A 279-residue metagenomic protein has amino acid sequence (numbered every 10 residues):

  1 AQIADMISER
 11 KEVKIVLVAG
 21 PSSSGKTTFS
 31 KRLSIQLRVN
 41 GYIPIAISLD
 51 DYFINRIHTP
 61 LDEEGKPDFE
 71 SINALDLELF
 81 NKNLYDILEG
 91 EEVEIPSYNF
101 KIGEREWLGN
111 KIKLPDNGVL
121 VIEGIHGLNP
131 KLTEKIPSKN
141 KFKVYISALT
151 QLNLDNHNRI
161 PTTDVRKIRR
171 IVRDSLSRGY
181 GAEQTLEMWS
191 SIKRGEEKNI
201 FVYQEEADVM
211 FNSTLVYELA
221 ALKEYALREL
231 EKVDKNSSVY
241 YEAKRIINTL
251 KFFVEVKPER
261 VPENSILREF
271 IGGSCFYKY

Functional and structural regions predicted by a protein language model:
A1-L17, I43: Extreme N-terminal, non-catalytic leader segments that precede Walker-type/kinase nucleotide-binding cores
K11, P130-Y279: Conserved NTP phosphate-binding and transfer environment spanning the P-loop NTPase/kinase superfamily
S23: Walker A (P-loop) phosphate-binding loop of P-loop NTPases
K26: Conserved lysine of the Walker
I35-I45: Post-Walker A helix-loop "phosphate-sensing" segment adjacent to the P-loop in P-loop NTPases
I45-I47, I54, H58-G103, V119: Conserved nucleotide-sensing/catalytic segment adjacent to the nucleotide-binding pocket in NTP-handling enzymes
N81-S138, L186-Y203: Glycine-rich phosphate-binding loop used to anchor ATP phosphates in small-molecule kinases, encompassing both
